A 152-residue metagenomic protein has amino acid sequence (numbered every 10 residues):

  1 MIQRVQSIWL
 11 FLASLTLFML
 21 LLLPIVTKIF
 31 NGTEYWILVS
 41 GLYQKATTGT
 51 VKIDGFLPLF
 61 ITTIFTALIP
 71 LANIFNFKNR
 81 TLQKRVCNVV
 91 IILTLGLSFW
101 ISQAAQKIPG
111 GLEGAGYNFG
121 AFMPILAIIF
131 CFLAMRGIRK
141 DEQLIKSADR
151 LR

Functional and structural regions predicted by a protein language model:
I2-W9, K52-L59, R80-C87, E113-G120: Membrane-interface helix-boundary signature
Q3-T27: N-terminal signal-anchor transmembrane alpha helix
L21-V26, A46-F56, Q103: Short juxtamembrane and helix-loop transition motifs at transmembrane-helix boundaries in membrane proteins
T33-V51: Perimembrane loop-to-helix junctions flanking transmembrane segments
L57-A72: Hydrophobic alpha-helical transmembrane segments
L71-T94: Cytoplasmic juxtamembrane regions at transmembrane-helix boundaries
S98-R152: Alpha-helical transmembrane segments of multi-pass integral membrane proteins, characterized by long hydrophobic
